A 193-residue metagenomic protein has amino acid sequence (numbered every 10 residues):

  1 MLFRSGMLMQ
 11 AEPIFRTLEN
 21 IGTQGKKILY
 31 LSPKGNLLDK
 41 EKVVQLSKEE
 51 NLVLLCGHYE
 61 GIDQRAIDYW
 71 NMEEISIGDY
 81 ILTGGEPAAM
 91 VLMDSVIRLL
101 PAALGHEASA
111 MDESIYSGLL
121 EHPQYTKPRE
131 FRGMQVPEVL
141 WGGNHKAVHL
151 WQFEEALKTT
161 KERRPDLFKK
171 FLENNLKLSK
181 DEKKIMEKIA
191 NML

Functional and structural regions predicted by a protein language model:
M1-L2: Short, small-residue-biased leader/transition segments that mark boundaries at the very start of proteins
S5-L8, L37, Y59, D63 (+4 more regions): Gly/Ser/Thr-rich beta-alpha loop segments that engage phosphate groups in nucleotides
L8-H58, D63, P101: S-adenosyl-L-methionine/SAH cofactor-binding core of RNA-modifying enzymes
A11-E12, Q64-R65, V91-M93, L150-Q152 (+1 more regions): Short hydrophobic alpha-helical segments that form membrane-spanning helices or hydrophobic packing faces of helical
S32, A108-H122: A short beta-strand-loop-alpha-helix capping motif that often carries His-Thr
A66-S114: Structured adenosyl-cofactor binding patch, chiefly the S-adenosyl-L-methionine
Y116-N174, L178: Long, charged alpha-helical interface segments
E173-L193: Short, amphipathic C-terminal "tail helix"
